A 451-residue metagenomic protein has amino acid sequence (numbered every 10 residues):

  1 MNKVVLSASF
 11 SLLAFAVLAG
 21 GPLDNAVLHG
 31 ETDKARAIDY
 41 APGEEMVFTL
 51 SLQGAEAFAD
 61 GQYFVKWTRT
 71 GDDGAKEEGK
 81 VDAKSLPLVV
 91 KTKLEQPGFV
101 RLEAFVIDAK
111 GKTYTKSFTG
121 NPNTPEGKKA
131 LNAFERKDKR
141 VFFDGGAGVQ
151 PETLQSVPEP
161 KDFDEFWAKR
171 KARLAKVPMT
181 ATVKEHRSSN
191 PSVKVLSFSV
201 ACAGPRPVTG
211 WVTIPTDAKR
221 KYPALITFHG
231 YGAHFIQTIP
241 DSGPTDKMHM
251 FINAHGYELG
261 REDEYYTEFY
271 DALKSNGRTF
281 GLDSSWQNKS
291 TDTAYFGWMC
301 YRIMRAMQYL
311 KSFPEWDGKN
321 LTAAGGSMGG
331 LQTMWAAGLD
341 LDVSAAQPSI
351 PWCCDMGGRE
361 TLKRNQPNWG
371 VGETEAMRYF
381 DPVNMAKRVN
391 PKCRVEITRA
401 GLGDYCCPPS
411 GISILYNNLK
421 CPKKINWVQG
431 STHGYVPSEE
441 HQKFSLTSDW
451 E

Functional and structural regions predicted by a protein language model:
S7-A16: Bacterial N-terminal signal peptides
G21-V193: N-terminal targeting or regulatory segments adjacent to alpha/beta-hydrolase or S9 domains
G210-V212, R220-Y231: Short beta-strand element of the alpha/beta-hydrolase
I236-T238, M304-R364: Primarily recognizes the serine-hydrolase "nucleophile elbow" in alpha/beta-hydrolase and SGNH/GDSL folds
I236-Y301, D355-R364: Cap/lid segment of the alpha/beta-hydrolase catalytic domain
A272-G277, L331, S349-F380, W427: A catalytic-pocket lid/entrance helix-loop region that shapes and gates access to the active site across common
E360-L419: The feature captures the conserved acid-bearing segment of alpha/beta-hydrolase catalytic domains
S410-E451: C-terminal catalytic histidine-bearing segment of alpha/beta-hydrolase fold enzymes
